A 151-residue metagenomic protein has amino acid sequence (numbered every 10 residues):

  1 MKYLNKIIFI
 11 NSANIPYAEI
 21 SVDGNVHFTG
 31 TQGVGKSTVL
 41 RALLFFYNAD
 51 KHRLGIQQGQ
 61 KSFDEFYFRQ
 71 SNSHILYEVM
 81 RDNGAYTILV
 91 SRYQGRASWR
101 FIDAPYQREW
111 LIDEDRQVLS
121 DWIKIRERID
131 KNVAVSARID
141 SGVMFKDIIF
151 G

Functional and structural regions predicted by a protein language model:
M1-L44: Pre-Walker A-like glycine/lysine-rich segment at the N-terminus of P-loop NTPase domains
N5-I7, N72-E78, A97-A104, R108-E109: Short polybasic amphipathic segments
N5-I8, K61-E65, L76-Y77, N132-V135: Intrinsically disordered, low-complexity boundary segments flanking structured domains
S12, N25, M80-D82, Y93-G95 (+1 more regions): Generic structural motif
S37-R41, D50-H52, Q70-S73, Y106-L111 (+1 more regions): Short C-terminal domain-edge/linker segments immediately following a structured domain
R41-Q94: Conserved P-loop NTP-binding catalytic core
T87-G151: Glycine-rich phosphate-binding loops of NTPases
